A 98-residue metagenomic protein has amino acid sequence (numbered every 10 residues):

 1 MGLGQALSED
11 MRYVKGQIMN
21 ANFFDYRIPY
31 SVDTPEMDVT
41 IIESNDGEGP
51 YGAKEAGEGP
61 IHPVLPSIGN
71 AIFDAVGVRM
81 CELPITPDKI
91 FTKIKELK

Functional and structural regions predicted by a protein language model:
M1-K98: Cofactor-binding beta-sheet edge motifs in enzyme active sites
